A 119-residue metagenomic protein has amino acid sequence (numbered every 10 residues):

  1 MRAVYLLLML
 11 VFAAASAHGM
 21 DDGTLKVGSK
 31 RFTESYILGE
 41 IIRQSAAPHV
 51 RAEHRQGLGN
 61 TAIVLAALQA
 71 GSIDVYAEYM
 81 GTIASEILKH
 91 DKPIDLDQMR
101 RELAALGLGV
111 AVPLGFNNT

Functional and structural regions predicted by a protein language model:
Y5-A14: Bacterial N-terminal signal peptides
A15-D21: Boundary at the C-terminal end of the N-terminal hydrophobic targeting segment
T24-E40, G57-T61: Extracytoplasmic "Venus flytrap"
A52-L58, V110-P113: Surface-exposed patches in mature extracellular/periplasmic domains of secreted proteins
G57-T61, G71-A84: Beta->alpha turn/N-cap motifs
I63-L65: Short, hydrophobic alpha-helical packing/hinge segments within bilobed ligand-binding/sensory domains
M80-T119: Contiguous mixed-secondary-structure segments that line small-molecule binding/active-site clefts of soluble domains
